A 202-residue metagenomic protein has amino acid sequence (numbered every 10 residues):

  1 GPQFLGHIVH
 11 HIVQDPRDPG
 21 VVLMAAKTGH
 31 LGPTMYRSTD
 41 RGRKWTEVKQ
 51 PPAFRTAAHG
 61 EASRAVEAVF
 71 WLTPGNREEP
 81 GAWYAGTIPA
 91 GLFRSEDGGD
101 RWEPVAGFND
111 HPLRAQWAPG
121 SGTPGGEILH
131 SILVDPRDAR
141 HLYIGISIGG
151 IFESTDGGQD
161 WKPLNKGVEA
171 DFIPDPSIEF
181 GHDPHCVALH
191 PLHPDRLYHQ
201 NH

Functional and structural regions predicted by a protein language model:
G1-H202: Extracellular glycan-interacting surfaces
